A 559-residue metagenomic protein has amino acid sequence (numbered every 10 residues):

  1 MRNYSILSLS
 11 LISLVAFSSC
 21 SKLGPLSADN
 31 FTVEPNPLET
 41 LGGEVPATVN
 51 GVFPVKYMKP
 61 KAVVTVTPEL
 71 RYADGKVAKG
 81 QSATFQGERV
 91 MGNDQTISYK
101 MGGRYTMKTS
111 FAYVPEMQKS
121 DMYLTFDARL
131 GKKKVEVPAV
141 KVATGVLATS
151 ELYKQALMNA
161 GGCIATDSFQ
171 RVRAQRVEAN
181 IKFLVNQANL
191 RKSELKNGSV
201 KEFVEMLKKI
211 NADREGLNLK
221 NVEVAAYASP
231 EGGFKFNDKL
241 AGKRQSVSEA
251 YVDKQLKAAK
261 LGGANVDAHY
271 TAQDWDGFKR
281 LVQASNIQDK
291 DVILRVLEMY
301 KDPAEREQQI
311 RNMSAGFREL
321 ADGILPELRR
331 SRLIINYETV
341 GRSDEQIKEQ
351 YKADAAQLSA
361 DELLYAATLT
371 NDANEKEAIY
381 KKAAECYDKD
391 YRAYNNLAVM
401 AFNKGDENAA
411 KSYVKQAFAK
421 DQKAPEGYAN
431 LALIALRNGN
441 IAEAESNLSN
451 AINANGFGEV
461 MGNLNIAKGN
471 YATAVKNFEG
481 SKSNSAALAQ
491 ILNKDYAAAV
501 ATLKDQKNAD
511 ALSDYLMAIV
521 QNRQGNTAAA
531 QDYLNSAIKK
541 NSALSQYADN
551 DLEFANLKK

Functional and structural regions predicted by a protein language model:
R2-M517, Q521-N550, N556: N-terminal targeting segments with Sec-dependent signals, encompassing both cleavable signal peptides and non-cleavable
